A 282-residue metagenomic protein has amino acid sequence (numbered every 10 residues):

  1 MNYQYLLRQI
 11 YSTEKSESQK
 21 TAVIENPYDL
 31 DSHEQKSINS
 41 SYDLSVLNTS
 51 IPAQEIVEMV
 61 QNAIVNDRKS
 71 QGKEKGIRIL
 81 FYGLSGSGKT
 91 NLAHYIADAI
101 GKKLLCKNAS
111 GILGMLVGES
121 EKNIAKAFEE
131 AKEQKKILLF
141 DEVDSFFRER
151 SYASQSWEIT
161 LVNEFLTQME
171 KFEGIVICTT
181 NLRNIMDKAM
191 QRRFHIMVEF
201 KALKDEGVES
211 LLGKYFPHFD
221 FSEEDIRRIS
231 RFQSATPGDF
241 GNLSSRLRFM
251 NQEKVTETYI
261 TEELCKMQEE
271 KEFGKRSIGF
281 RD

Functional and structural regions predicted by a protein language model:
N2-S45, R193, D205-D282: C-terminal alpha-helical "lid" subdomain
S45-E224: Walker A/P-loop NTP-binding motif of AAA+ ATPase domains
